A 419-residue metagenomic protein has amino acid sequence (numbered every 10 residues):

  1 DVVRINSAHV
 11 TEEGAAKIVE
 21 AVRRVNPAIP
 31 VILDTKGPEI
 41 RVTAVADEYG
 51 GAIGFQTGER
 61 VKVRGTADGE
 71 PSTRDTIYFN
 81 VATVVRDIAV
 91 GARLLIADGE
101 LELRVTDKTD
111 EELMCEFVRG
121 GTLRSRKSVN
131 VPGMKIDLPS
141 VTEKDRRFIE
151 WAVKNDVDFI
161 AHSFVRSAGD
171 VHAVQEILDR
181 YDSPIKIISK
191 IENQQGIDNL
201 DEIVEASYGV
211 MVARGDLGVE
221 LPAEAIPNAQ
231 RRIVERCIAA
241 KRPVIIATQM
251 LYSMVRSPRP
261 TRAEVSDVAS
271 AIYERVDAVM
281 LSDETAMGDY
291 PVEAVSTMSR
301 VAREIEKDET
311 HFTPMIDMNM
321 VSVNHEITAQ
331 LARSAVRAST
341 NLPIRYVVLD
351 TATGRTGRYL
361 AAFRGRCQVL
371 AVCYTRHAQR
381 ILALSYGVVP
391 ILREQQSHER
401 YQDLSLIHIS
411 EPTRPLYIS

Functional and structural regions predicted by a protein language model:
V2-R4, P30-I32, R60, E112-M114 (+5 more regions): Structural preference for beta-strand elements that scaffold enzyme active sites
R4-T11, V212-L221, V268-Y290: Glycine-rich phosphate-binding active-site loops on the catalytic face of alpha/beta enzymes
V19-V22, M287-E306: C-terminal helical cap(s) of enzyme catalytic domains, especially alpha/beta-barrels
G37, V42-I149, V389-L392, L406: Beta-strand/loop-dominated core regions that host nucleotide or nucleotide-derived cofactor-binding catalytic loops
D137-T248, M254-V265, I272: Conserved alpha/beta-domain cores
I188, M298-A335: Long, charged amphipathic helices and adjacent flexible linkers at domain junctions
T356-R358, R364-D403: Nucleotide-binding motor/catalytic cores of P-loop/tubulin-like NTPases across gene-expression machines
I407-I418: Single conserved hydrophobic/aromatic residue that forms the stacking wall/gate of nucleotide- or nucleobase-binding
